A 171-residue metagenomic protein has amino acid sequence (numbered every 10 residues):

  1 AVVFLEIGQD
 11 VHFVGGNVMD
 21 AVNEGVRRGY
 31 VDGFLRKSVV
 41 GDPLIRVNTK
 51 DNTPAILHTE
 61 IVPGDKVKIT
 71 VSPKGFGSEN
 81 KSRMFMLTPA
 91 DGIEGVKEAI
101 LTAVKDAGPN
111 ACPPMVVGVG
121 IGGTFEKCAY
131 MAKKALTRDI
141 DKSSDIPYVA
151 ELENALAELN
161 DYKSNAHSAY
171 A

Functional and structural regions predicted by a protein language model:
A1, D32-R46, D106-G118, S143-A150 (+1 more regions): Flexible, glycine/charged-enriched surface loops at secondary-structure junctions
V2-D65, T70-V71: A generic, well-ordered mixed alpha/beta core segment in the N-terminal half of proteins
I7, E158-K163: Short, compositionally biased segments
V11, D20, E24, K66-D145: Conserved mixed alpha/beta catalytic, RNA-binding, or beta-rich assembly cores of soluble enzyme, regulatory
I45-P54, I93, I100, A166-A171: A short, terminal or domain-edge coil/loop segment
I56, K74-F76, N160: Generic hydrophobic/packing signal
